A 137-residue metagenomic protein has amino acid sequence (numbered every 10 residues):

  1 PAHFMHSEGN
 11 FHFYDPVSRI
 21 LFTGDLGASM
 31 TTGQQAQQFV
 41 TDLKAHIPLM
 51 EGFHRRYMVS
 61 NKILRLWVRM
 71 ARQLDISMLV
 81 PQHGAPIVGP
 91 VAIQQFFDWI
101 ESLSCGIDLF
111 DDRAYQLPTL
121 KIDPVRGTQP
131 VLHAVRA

Functional and structural regions predicted by a protein language model:
P1, R55-K62, V125-R136: Helix-coil boundary/capping segments in enzymes
A2-P90, L103, F110, P118: Metallo-beta-lactamase
G89, I93-A137: C-terminal regulatory/interaction regions
